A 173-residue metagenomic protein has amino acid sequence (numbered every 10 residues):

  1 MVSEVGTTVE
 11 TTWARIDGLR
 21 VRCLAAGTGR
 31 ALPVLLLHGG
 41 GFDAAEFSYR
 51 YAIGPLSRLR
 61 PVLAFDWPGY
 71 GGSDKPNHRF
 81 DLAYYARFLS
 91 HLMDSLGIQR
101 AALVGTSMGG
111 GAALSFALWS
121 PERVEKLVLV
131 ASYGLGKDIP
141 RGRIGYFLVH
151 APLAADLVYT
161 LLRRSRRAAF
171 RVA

Functional and structural regions predicted by a protein language model:
M1-W13: An N-terminal hydrophobic leader/cap segment in hydrolases
T12-L19, L24-A26, R50, G54-V104: Active-site loop/oxyanion-hole signature of alpha/beta-hydrolase fold enzymes
A31-G39: Short beta-strand element of the alpha/beta-hydrolase
L37, F65-W67, V130: Alpha/beta-hydrolase
G40-I53: The serine-hydrolase catalytic nucleophile loop
G41, W67-G71, G134: Alpha/beta-hydrolase active-site loop signature
L59, L96-R141: Conserved hydrolase catalytic core segment
V128-A173: Flexible "cap/lid" subdomain of the alpha/beta-hydrolase fold that forms the substrate-access gate
